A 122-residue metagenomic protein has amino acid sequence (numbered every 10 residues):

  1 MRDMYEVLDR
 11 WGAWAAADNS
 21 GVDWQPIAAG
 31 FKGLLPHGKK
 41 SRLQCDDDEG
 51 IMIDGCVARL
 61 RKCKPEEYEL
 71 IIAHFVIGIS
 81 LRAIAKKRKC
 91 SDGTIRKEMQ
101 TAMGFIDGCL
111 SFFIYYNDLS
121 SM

Functional and structural regions predicted by a protein language model:
M1-K62, D92-T94, G108-M122: N-terminal interaction/assembly modules
R61-K64, G78: Residues at alpha-helix boundaries and short interhelical turns
L70-I71: A short pre-motif secondary-structure segment
I77-T94: Helix-turn-helix DNA-binding module
G78, A102, C109, F113: The DNA-recognition helices of helix-turn-helix-type DNA-binding domains
